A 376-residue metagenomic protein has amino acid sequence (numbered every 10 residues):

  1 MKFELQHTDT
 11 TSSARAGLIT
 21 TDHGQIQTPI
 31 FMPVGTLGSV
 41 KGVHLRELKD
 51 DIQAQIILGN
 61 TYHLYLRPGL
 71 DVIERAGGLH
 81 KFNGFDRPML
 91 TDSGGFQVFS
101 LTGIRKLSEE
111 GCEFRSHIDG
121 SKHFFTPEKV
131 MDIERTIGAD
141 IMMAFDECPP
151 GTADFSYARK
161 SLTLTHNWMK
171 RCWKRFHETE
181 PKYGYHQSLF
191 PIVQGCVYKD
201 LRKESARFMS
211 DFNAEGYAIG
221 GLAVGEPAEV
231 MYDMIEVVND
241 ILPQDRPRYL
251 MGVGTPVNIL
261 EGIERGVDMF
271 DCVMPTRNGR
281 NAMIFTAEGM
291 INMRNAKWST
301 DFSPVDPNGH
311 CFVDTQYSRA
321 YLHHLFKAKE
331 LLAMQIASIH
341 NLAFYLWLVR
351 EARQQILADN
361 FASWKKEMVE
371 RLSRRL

Functional and structural regions predicted by a protein language model:
M1-K182, A296-S299: Non-catalytic, usually N-terminal nucleic-acid engagement modules in DNA/RNA processing proteins
M1-T20, I26-P33, K41-G42, D146-T152 (+1 more regions): C-terminal extensions of enzymes
G24, I57, D92, E134 (+5 more regions): Conserved, mostly hydrophobic/aromatic
Y65, P150-G151, G225-E226, N278-G279 (+1 more regions): Short secondary-structure capping/turn micro-motifs that flank functional sites
K129, I133, I137, K160 (+6 more regions): A non-catalytic, amphipathic alpha-helix used as a structural packing/dimerization or gating element in enzyme scaffolds
G138, M169, W173-F176, E180 (+4 more regions): Structural signal for hydrophobic packing residues in well-ordered secondary-structure cores of soluble enzyme domains
G151-F155, R159, G216-L222, L331-M334: Glycine- and acidic
T163, R175, T179, Q187-V305: Glycine-rich phosphate/ribose-binding loops and adjacent secondary-structure elements that form binding surfaces
